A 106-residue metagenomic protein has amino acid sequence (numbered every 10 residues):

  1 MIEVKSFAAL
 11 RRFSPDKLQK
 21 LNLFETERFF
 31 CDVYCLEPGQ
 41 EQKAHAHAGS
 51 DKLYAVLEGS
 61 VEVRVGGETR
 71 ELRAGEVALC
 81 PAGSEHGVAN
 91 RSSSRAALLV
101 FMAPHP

Functional and structural regions predicted by a protein language model:
M1-F29, K43, A78: A short, N-terminal "cap"/entry segment at the start of jelly-roll beta-barrel domains of the cupin/DSBH fold
K17, D32-H47: Conserved short histidine dyad/triad with adjacent acidic residue
F30, S60-E62, T69, E85 (+1 more regions): Structural motif
C35-E37, A48-V63: Short, conserved beta-strand element in jelly-roll/cupin
E41-K43, E62, A78, A82-V88: Histidine-centered metal-chelating micro-motifs
H47-A48, R91: Conserved catalytic-core motifs of eukaryotic protein kinase domains, centered on the activation segment
E68-A82: Short acidic-glycine-tyrosine-enriched beta hairpin
A82-P106: Ligand-binding loop in jelly-roll beta-barrel domains
